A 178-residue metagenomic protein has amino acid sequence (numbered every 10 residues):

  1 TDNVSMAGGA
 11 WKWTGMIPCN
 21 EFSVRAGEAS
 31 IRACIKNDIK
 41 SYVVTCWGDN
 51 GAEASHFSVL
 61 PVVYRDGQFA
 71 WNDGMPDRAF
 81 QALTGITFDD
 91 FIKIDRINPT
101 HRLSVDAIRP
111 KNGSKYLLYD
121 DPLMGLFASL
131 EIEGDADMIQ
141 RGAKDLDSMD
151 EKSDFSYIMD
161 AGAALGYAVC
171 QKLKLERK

Functional and structural regions predicted by a protein language model:
T1-K178: Substrate-binding groove of N-acetylhexosamine-processing glycoside hydrolases
